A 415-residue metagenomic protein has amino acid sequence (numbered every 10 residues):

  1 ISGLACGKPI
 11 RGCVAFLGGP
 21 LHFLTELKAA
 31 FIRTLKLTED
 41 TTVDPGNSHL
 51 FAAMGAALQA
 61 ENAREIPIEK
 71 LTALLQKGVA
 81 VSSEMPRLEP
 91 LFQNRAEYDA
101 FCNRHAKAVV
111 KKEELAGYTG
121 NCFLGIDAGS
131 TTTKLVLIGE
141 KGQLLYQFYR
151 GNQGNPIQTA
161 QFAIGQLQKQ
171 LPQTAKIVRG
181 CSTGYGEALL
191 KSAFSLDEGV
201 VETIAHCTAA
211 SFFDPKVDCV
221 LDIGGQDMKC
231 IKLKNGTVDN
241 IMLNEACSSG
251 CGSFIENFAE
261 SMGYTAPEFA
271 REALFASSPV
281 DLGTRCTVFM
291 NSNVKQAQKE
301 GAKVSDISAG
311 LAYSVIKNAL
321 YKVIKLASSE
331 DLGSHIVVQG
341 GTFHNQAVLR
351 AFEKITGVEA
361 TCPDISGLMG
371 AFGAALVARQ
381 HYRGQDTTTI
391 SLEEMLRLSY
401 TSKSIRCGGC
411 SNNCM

Functional and structural regions predicted by a protein language model:
I1-S2, S292-Y321: Adenine-nucleotide phosphate-binding core of ATP-dependent small-molecule kinases
S2-T34, P45-H49, Y185-G186, S314 (+2 more regions): Glycine-rich phosphate-binding loops at beta-strand->alpha-helix junctions
C13-A15, N152, L171-T203, K232 (+1 more regions): Short beta-strand-loop/turn "lid" adjacent to the catalytic site in phosphate-handling enzymes
I32-M54, D197-T203, E353-F372: Conserved phosphate-binding/catalytic loops in two-lobed NTP-binding clefts
H49-R64, F148-I157, N235-S278, G367-G370 (+1 more regions): Glycine-rich phosphate-binding loop plus the immediately following alpha-helix
Q59-N121, K229, Q380-M415: Acidic, glycine/GT-rich loop-and beta-edge segments that sit at the periphery of enzyme/chaperone cores
K112-L145, V217-K234, M415: Gly/Thr-rich phosphate-binding beta-strand-loop-beta motif of the actin/hexokinase/Hsp70
I126-Q166, I241, E245-C247: Short glycine-rich, Thr/Ser-proximal phosphate-binding strand/loop in the N-terminal lobe of ATP-dependent enzymes
